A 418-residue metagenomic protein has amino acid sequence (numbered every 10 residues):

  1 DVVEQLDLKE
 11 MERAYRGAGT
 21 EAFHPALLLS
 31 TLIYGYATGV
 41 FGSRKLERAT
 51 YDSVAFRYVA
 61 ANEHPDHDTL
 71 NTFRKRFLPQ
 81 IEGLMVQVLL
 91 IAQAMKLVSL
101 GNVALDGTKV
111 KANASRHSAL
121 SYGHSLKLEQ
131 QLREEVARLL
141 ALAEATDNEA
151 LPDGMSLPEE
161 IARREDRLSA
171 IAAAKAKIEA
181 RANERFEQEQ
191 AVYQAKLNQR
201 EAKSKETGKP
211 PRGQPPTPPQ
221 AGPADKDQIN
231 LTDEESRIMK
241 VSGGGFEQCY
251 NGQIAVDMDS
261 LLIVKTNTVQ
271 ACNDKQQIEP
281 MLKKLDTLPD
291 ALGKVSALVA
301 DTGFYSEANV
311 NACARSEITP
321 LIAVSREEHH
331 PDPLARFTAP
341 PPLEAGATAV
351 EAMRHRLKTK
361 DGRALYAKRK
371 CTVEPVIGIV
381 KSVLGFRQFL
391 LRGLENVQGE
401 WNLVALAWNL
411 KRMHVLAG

Functional and structural regions predicted by a protein language model:
D1-I33, T38: Basic, short loop/linker segments at the boundary and entry of helix-turn-helix/winged-helix-like folds
D7, G17-E21, P25, T50-N62 (+1 more regions): Helical catalytic core of nucleic-acid polymerases
L8-M11, V59, K294, F389: Secondary-structure boundary/capping residues
G39-D52, E63-G418: Anion-binding and metal-coordination hotspots
